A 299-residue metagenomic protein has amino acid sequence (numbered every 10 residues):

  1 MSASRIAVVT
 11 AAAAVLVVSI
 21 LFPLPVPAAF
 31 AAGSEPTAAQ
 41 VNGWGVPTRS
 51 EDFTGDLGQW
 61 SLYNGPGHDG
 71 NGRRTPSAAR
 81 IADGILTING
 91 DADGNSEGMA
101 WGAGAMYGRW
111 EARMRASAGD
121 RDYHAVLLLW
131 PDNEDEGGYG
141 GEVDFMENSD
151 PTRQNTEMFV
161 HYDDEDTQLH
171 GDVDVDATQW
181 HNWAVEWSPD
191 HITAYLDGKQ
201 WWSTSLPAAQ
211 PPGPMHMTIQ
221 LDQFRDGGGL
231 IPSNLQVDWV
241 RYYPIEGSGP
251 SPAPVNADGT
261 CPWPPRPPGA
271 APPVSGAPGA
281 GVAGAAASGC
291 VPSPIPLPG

Functional and structural regions predicted by a protein language model:
M1-A31: Secretory targeting and sorting signals
G33-Q40, A209-G279, A283, G289-I295: Ligand-recognition surfaces built from glycine- and aromatic
G33-Y63, G259-W263: Extracellular carbohydrate-recognition regions
W60-L86: Extracellular glycan-recognition surfaces and repeat-rich motifs
I88-N155: Secretory/extracellular carbohydrate-interaction modules and structurally similar beta-sandwich "look-alikes"
M99-W110, D172-Q179, Q210: Extracellular/lumenal carbohydrate-interaction signature centered on repeated Trp-anchored short motifs
V160-N182: Short, aromatic/His-centered strand-loop micro-motif at the edge of beta-sheets
A177-T193: Localized edge beta-strand/strand-to-loop motifs within extracellular or lumenal beta-rich domains
